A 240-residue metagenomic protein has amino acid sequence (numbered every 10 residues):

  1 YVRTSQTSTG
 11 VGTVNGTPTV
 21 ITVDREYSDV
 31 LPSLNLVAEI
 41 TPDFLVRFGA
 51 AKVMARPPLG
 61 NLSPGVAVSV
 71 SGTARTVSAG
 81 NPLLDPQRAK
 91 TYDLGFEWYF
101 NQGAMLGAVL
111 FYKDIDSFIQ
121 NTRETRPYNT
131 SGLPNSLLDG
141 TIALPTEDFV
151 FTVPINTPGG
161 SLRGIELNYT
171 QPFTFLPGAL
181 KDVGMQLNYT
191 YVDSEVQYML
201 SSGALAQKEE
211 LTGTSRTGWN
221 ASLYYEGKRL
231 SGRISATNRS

Functional and structural regions predicted by a protein language model:
Y1-T41, S71-A74: Signature of Gram-negative outer-membrane beta-barrel scaffolds
Y1-V2, E26-Y27, S33-E39, R47-G49 (+3 more regions): Mobile, glycine-rich extracellular loop/lid and propeptide segments that shape or gate substrate/ligand access
R3-V11, D24-E26, P42, M54-A67 (+6 more regions): Gram-negative outer-membrane beta-barrel proteins
T4, F111-D114, S131-S240: Gram-negative outer-membrane beta-barrel transporters
G10-V20, S63-S71, T122-L133, Y198-E209 (+1 more regions): Flexible, surface-exposed loop regions and adjacent strand-edge segments of Gram-negative outer-membrane beta-barrel
R25, E39, D85-Q87, Y99-N101 (+3 more regions): Surface-exposed coil/turn segments at beta-strand junctions on protein surfaces, enriched
N35, E39, L45-G49, G95 (+4 more regions): Membrane-spanning beta-strand positions in outer-membrane beta-barrel proteins
M54-I115, L137-L138, L144-F173, T212-S215: Outer-membrane beta-barrel signature, preferentially recognizing the C-terminal barrel domain of Gram-negative
